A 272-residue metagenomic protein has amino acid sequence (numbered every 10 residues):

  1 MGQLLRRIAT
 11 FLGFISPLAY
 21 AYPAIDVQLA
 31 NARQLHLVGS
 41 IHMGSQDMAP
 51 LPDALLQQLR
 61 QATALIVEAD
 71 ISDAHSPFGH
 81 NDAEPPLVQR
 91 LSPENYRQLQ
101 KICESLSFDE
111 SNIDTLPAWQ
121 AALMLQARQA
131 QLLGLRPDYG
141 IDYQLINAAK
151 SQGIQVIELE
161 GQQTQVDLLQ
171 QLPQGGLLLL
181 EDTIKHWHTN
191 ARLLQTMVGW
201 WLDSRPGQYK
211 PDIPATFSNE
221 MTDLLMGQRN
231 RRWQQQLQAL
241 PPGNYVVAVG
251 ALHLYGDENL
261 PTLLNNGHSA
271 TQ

Functional and structural regions predicted by a protein language model:
M1-A9: Bacterial N-terminal signal peptides that target proteins for export
S16-L18: N-terminal signal peptide c-region/cleavage motif recognized by signal peptidases
D26-F217, M221: Structured, acidic catalytic/metal-binding patches in enzyme active sites
D223-Q272: A cross-kingdom marker for long, charged
